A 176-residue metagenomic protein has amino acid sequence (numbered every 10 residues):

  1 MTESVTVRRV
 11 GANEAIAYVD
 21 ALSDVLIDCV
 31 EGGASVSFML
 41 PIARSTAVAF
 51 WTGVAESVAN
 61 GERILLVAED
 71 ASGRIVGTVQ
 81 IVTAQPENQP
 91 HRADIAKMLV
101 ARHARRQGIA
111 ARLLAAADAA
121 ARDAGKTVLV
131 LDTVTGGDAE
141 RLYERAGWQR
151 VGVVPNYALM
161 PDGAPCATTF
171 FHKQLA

Functional and structural regions predicted by a protein language model:
R8-K97, A101-H103, L114-A116, A120 (+1 more regions): Acetyl-CoA-dependent GNAT
R63, C166-F170: Short hydrophobic/aromatic beta-strand or adjacent loop that forms the aromatic wall/cage of a ligand/substrate-binding
L99, T135-G137: Active-site-proximal loop/turn and secondary-structure-junction residues that shape catalytic pockets, frequently
G108: Conserved G/P- and acidic residue-centered "switch" motifs that form tight phosphate/ATP-binding loops in soluble
L113, G137-A139: Conserved short alpha-helix immediately C-terminal to the canonical SAM/SAH-binding motif I of Rossmann-like
L114, A121-T133: Conserved GNAT acetyl-CoA-binding A-motif
V128-V134, Q149-A167: Conserved catalytic-core motifs of GNAT/GCN5-like acyltransferases
Y143-E144, W148, F171: Conserved active-site tyrosine of GNAT-family acetyltransferases
